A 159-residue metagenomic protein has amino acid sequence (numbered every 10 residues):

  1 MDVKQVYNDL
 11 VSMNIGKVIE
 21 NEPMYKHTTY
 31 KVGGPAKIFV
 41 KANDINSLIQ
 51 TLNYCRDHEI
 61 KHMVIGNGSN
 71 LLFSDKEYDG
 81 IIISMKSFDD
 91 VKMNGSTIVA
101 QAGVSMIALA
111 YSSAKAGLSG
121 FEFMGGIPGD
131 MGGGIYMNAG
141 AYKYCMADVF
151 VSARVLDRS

Functional and structural regions predicted by a protein language model:
D2-M131: Anion-binding (especially nucleotide phosphate/pyrophosphate-binding) glycine-rich loop and adjoining beta-alpha core
E122-M124, G133-S159: FAD-binding subdomain of flavoenzyme oxidoreductases
